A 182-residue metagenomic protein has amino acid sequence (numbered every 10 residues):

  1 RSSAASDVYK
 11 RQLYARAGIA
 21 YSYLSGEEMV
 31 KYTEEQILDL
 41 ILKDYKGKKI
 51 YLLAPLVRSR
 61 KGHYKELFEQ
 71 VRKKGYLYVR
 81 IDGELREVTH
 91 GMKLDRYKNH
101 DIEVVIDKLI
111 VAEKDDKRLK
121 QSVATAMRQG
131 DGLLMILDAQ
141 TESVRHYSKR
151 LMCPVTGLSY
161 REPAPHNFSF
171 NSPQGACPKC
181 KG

Functional and structural regions predicted by a protein language model:
R1-A5, Y9: Single conserved hydrophobic/aromatic residue that forms the stacking wall/gate of nucleotide- or nucleobase-binding
S3, V30-L158: Long C-terminal interaction/binding lobes of large macromolecular proteins
K10-A17, R128, E142-L151, P163-Q174: Short, flexible, mixed-charge glycine/proline-rich loop motifs that serve as phosphate/nucleic-acid-contacting
R16-K31: Interfacial helix-loop-helix hairpins and adjacent transmembrane helices of multi-pass alpha-helical membrane proteins
S22, C153-T156, C177: Short cysteine-rich clusters marking metal-coordination/redox-active sites
G26, G157, K181: Cys/His-coordinated zinc-binding microdomains
A176-G182: Conserved phosphate/anionic-ligand binding catalytic regions in large, soluble enzymes, centered on
